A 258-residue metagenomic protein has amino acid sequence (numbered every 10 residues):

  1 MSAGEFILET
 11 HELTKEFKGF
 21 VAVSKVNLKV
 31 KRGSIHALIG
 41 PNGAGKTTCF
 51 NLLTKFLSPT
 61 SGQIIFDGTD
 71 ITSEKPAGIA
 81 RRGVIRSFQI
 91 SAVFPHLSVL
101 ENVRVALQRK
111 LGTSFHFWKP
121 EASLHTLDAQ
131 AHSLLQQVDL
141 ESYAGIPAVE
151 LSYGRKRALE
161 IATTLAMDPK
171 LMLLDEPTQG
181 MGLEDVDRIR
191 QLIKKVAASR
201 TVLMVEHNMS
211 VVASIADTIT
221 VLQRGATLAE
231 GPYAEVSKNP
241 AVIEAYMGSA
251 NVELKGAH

Functional and structural regions predicted by a protein language model:
S2-H258: Glycine-rich phosphate-binding loops of nucleotide-dependent enzymes
